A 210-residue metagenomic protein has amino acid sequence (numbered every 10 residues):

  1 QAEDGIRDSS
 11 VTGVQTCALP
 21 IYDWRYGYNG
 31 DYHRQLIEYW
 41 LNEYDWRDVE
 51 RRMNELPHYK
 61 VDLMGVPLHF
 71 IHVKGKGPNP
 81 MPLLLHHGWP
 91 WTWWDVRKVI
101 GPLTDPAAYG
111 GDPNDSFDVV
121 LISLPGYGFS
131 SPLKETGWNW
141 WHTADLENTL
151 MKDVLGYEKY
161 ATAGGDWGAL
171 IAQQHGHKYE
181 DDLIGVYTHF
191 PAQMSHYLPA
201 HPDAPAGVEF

Functional and structural regions predicted by a protein language model:
Q1-A2: Right-handed beta-helix
G5-L19: Short, small-residue-biased leader/transition segments that mark boundaries at the very start of proteins
G5-R7, D23, L133-G137: Active-site rim elements
V11, N29, H33, T143: Hydrophobic (often cysteine-bearing) scaffold residues that line and stabilize catalytic clefts of nucleotide/cofactor
T16-R52: N-terminal targeting or regulatory segments adjacent to alpha/beta-hydrolase or S9 domains
E38-Y44, D48-F210: Catalytic cores of eukaryotic secretory-pathway lumenal/extracellular enzymes that build and remodel glycoconjugates
